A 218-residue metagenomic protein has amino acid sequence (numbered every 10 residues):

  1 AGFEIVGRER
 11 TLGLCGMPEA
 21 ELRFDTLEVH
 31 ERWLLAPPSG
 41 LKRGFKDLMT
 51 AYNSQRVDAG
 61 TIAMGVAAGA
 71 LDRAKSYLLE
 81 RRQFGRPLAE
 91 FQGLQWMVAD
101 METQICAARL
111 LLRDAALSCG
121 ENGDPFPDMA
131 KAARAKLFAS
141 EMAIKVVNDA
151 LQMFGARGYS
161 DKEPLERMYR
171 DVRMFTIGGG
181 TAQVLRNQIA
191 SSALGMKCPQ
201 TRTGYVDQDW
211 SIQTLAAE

Functional and structural regions predicted by a protein language model:
A1-D72, R86, L185, M196-E218: FAD-binding core of flavoproteins
L48, A74, A115, Y169-R173: Short alpha-helical scaffolding segments that buttress acidic/His motifs in well-ordered protein cores
I62, G93-T103, R134-E141: DHp/HisKA dimerization-phosphoacceptor four-helix bundle of two-component histidine kinases and homologous
K75-R86, E102-F138, L151-Y159: C-terminal helix-coil-helix/basic helical segment that borders enzyme active sites and/or dimer interfaces and provides
F154-E218: Glycine-rich phosphate/cofactor-binding loops in nucleotide/flavin-utilizing enzymes
